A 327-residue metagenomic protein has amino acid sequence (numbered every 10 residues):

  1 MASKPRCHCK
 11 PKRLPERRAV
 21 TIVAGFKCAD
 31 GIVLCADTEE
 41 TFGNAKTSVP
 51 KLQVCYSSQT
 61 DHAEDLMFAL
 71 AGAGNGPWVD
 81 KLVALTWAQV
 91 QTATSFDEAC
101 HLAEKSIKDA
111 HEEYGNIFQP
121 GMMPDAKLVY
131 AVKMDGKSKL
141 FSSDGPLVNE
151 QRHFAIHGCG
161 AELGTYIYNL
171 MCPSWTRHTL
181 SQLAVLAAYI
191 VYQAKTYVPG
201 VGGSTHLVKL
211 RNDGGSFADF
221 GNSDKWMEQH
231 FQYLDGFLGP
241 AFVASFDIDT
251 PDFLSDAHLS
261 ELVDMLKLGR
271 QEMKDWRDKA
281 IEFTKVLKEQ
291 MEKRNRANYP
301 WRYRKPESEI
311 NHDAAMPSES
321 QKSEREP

Functional and structural regions predicted by a protein language model:
C7, L14-P124, G145-V185, P199 (+1 more regions): Conserved short S/T/G-enriched processing/targeting/catalytic segments and their helical context
R13-P15, K137-S138: Mixed-charge, polar/low-complexity N-terminal
T21-K27, G31-C35, A126-K133, K139 (+1 more regions): Short beta-strand scaffold segments in enzyme catalytic cores
T38-E39, G74, M134, R211-D213: A broadly conserved detector of short glycine/acidic/proline-rich loop/turn motifs that flank catalytic sites and bind
I117-M122, V129-M134, L186-G200: Conserved short alpha-helical segments that host acidic/polar catalytic motifs at enzyme active sites
M134-G136, F141-N149: Long, contiguous, structured domain-core segments that constitute the functional module of a protein
T179, L183, V191-D219: Short histidine
